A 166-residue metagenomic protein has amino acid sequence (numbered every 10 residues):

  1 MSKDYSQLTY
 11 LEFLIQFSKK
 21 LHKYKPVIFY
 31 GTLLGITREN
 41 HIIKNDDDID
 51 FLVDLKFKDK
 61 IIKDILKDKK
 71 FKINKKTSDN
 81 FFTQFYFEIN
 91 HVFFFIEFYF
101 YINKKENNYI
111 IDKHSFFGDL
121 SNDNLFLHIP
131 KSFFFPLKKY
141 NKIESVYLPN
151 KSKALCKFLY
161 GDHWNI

Functional and structural regions predicted by a protein language model:
M1-Y30: Helical scaffold of the NTase/Pol beta-like nucleotidyltransferase catalytic core
S6-L14, L52-I89: Metal-dependent nucleotidyltransferase catalytic core
I15-S18, K63, K153, K157: Non-transmembrane alpha-helical segments in soluble domains of secreted/periplasmic/extracellular proteins
T32, I36-N40: An N-terminal structural lobe/cap that precedes and organizes the functional/catalytic core across diverse proteins
L34, I62-D64, F158-Y160: Short active-site loop/helix that positions an aromatic residue
N40-I62, I143: Catalytic metal-binding acidic patch
N45-I49, F81-T83, V92-F94: Residues that flank catalytic or metal-binding motifs in active/ligand-binding sites
H91-I166: Catalytic cores of NTP-dependent nucleotidyl/adenyl transfer enzymes across multiple folds
